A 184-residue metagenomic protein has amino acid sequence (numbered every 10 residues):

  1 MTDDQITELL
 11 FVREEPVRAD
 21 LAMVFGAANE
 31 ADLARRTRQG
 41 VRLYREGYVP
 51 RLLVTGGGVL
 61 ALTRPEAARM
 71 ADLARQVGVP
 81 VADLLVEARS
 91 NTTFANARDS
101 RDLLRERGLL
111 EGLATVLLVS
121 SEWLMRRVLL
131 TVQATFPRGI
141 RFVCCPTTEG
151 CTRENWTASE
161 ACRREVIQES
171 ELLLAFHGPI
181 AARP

Functional and structural regions predicted by a protein language model:
M1-V166: A structural signal for short, hydrophobic/glycine-enriched beta-strand patches
T157-P184: Glycine-rich flexible loop motifs, especially short His-Gly-Gly/GGXG/HXGH segments used as catalytic or interaction
